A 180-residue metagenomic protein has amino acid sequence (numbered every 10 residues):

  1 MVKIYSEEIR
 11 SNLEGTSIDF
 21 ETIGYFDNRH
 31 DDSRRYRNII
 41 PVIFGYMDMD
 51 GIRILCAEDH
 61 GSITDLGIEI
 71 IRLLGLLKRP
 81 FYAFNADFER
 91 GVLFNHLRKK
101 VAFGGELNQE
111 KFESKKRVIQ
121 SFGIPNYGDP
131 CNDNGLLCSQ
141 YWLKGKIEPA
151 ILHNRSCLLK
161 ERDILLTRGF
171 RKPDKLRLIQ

Functional and structural regions predicted by a protein language model:
M1-F20: N-terminal accessory regions of nucleic-acid-interacting proteins
D19-I23, M47, N85-D87: Anionic group-transfer/hydrolysis microenvironments
F20-H30, R34: Short acidic, Gly/Ser-rich segments with clustered Asp/Glu that frequently serve as metal-coordination loops in enzyme
F26-N28, V92, I164: Active-site-proximal flexible loops/turns
S33-R37, R98-V101: Glycine-rich, phosphate-binding/catalytic loops in enzymes
Y36-D50: Short conserved beta-strand segments at catalytic cores or DNA/RNA-binding microdomains of nucleic-acid binding
D50-G123: Conserved DEDDh/DEDDy metal-dependent 3′-5′ exonuclease domain
I124-Q180: Acidic, Mg2+-coordinating catalytic module of metal-dependent nucleases/exonucleases that use a two-metal-ion mechanism
